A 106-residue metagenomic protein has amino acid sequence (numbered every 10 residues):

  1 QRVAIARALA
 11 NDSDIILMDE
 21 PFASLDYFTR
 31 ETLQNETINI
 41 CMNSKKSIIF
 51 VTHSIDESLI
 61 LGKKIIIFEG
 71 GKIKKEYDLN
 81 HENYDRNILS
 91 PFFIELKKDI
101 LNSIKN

Functional and structural regions predicted by a protein language model:
I5: Hydrophobic anchor residue at the start of the ABC signature
N11: Conserved signature/switch motifs of ABC ATPase nucleotide-binding domains
I16-D19: Catalytic Walker B motif of ABC-type/P-loop ATPase nucleotide-binding domains
A23-L25: ABC ATPase nucleotide-binding domain "signature" loop
R30-S44: Helical segment within the ABC ATPase nucleotide-binding domain
K45-V51: Conserved H-loop
I60-I67: Conserved catalytic segment of ABC-fold P-loop ATPases
G70-K97: Conserved beta-strand-loop-alpha-helix hinge in the C-terminal portion of ABC ATPase nucleotide-binding domains
